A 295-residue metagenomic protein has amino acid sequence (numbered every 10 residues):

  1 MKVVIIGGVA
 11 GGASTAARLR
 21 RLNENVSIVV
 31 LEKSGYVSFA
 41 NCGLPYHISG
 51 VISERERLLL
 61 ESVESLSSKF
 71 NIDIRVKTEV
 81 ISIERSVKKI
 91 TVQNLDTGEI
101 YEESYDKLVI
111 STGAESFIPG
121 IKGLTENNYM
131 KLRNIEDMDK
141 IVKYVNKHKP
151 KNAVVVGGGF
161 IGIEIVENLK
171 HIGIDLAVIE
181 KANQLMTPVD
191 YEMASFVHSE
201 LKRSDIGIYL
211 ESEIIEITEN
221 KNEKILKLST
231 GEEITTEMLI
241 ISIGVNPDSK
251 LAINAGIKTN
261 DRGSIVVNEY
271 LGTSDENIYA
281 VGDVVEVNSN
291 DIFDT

Functional and structural regions predicted by a protein language model:
M1-D73, V166-V189: Beta1-alpha1 glycine-rich phosphate/pyrophosphate-binding loop at the start of Rossmann-like nucleotide-binding domains
K2, K77, K147-N152, E211: Phosphate-coordination loops involved in phosphoryl transfer and adenosine-cofactor binding
V9-A13, G35, A114-S116, E136 (+4 more regions): Residue-level detector of alpha-helix initiation sites
N25, K69-N71, R75-D96, E103 (+1 more regions): A Rossmann-like FAD-binding core segment of flavoenzymes
I110-I172, D261, V267-E269: Glycine-rich dinucleotide-binding loop and its adjacent helix/turn
T125-K147, E233-T295: FAD-site-proximal beta/loop scaffold in flavoenzymes
F160-K181, G272-D291: Active-site substrate-recognition segment that forms the wall of the catalytic cavity or substrate channel
